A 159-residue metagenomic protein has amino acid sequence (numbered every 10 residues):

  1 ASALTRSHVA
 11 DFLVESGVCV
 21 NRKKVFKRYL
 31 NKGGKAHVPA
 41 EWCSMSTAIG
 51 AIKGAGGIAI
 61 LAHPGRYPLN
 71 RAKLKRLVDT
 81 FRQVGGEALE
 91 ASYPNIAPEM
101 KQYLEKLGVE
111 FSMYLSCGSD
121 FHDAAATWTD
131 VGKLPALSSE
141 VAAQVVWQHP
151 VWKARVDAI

Functional and structural regions predicted by a protein language model:
A1-R28: Extended, charge-rich helix/loop segments that form flexible, surface "patches" used to engage negatively charged
S2-S7, A36-V38, I58-H63, Q102: Short, mixed-charge, low-aromatic patches
H8, F12, S44-A51, R76-L77: Non-catalytic alpha-helical scaffold/packing segments enriched in small hydrophobic residues
A10-S16, A40-S44, R66-A72: Short acidic/polar alpha-helix capping motifs at helix-coil junctions
V20, I49-L61, G65-I159: Charged catalytic cores and adjacent phosphate/nucleic-acid-binding surfaces used for phosphate/nucleic-acid chemistry
K27-P39, A91: Surface-exposed cleft-lining segments at the edges of enzyme active sites
K35-G56: A mid-sequence, solvent-exposed acidic-amphipathic segment
